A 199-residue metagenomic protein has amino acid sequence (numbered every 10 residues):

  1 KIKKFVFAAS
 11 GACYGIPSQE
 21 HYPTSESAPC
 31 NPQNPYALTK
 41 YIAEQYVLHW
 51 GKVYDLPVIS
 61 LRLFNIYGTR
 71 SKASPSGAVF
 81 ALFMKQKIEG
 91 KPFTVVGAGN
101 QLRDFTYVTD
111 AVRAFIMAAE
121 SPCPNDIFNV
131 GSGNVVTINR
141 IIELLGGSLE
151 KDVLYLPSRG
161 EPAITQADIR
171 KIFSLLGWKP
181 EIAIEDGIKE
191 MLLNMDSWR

Functional and structural regions predicted by a protein language model:
K1-F5, D55-P57, P92, A98 (+1 more regions): Active-site loop of short-chain dehydrogenase/reductase
K3-K4, C13-S60, K72-P75: Catalytic helix-loop patch of NAD(P)-dependent Rossmann-fold dehydrogenases
S10: Residue(s) in the substrate-gating loop at a strand-loop-helix junction that position the organic substrate next
C13-Y14, I66-G68, A111: Conserved sequence/active-site signature of Rossmann-fold short-chain dehydrogenase/reductase
I16-S18, T69-S71, N139, K171: Short beta-loop-alpha junction of Rossmann-like oxidoreductase domains
Y41-L48, A81-M84, R113: Conserved active-site helix of classical SDR/Rossmann-fold NAD(P)-dependent CH-OH oxidoreductases
I88-R199: C-terminal substrate-binding subdomain of Rossmann-fold SDR/epimerase-dehydratase oxidoreductases
